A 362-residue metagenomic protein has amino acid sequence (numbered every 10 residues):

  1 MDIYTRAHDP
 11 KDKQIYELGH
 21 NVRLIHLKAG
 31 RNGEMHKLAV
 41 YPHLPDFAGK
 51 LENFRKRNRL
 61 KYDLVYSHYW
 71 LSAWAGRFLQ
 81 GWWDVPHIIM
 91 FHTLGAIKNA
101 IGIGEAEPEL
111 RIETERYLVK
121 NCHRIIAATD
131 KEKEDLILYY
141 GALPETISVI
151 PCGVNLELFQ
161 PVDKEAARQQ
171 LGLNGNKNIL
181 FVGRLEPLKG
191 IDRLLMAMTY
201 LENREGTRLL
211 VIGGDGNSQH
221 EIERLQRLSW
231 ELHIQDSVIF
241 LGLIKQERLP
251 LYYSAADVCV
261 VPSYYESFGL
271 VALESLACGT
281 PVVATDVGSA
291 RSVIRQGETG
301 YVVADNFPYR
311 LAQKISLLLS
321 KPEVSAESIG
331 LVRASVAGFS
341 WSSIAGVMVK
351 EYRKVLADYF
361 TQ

Functional and structural regions predicted by a protein language model:
D2-Y62: A conserved catalytic-core segment of Leloir-type glycosyltransferases
A7, K131, G153: Carbohydrate-associated surface elements
R208-Q226, W230: Glycosyltransferase donor-sugar binding loop
I222-I244: Nucleotide-activated donor-binding/catalytic signature segment of Leloir-type glycosyltransferases, i.e., the conserved
L243-I244, L251-A256: Short alpha-helical donor nucleotide-sugar binding micro-motif in glycosyltransferases
Y264: Aromatic "clamp/platform" in nucleotide-sugar-dependent glycosyltransferases that forms part of the donor/acceptor
P281-A284: Short hydrophobic beta-strand element within catalytic cores of glycosyltransferases and related nucleotide-activated
Q296-G297, Y301-F307, L317-P322: Conserved acidic donor-binding segment of nucleotide-sugar-dependent glycosyltransferases
